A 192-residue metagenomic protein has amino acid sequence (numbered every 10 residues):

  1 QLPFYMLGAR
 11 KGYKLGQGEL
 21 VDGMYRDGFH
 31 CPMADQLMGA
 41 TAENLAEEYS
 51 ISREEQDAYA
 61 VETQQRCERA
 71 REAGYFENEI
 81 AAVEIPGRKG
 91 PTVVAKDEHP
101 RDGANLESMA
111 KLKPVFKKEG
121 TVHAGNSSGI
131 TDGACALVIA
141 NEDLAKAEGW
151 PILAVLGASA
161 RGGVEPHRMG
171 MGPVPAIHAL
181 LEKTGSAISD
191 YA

Functional and structural regions predicted by a protein language model:
Q1-N44: Flexible glycine-/small-residue-enriched beta->alpha junction loops that bind anionic phosphate/pyrophosphate groups
Q1-R10, I80-A95, H167-R168, I188-A192: Conserved beta-ketoacyl condensing-enzyme motif
Y25, E47, R71-E72, K146 (+2 more regions): Short polybasic/polar patches that bind polyanions
F29-L37, E47-V61, G120-C135, G157-S186: Active-site pocket-shaping loop/turn-to-helix segments
E43-Y49, R66, A70: Helix-loop junctions at the membrane interface of multi-pass solute transporters
E54-A147, I152: N-terminal extracellular/periplasmic Venus flytrap/periplasmic-binding protein-like
A140, A158-A160, A192: Active-site proximal loops enriched in glycine and acidic residues that flank catalytic Cys/His/Asp and coordinate
